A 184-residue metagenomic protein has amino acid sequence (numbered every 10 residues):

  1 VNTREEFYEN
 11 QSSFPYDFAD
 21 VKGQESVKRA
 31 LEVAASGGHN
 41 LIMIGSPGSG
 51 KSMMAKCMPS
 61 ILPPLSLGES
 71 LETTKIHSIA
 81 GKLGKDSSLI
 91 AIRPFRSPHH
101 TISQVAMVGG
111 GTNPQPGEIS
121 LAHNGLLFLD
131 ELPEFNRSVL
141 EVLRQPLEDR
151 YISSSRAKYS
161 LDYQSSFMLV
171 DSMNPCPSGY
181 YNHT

Functional and structural regions predicted by a protein language model:
V1-I42, S49, S155: Peripheral, non-AAA+ core regions of ATP-driven protein-machinery
S36, L41-S87, R144, E148-D149: Walker A/P-loop
G48-S49, I61-P63, H77, P133-F135 (+2 more regions): Conserved nucleotide-binding/hydrolysis micro-motifs of P-loop NTPases
M58, Q115-E118, E131, F135 (+1 more regions): Helical "lid/switch" subdomain of P-loop NTPase nucleotide-binding domains
I61-G109, F167-M168, C176-P177: P-loop NTPase switch/communication element
F95-R96, Q115, S120-N124, S155-N174: AAA+/SF3 P-loop NTPase mechanochemical coupling elements
N124, D130-L132, V142: Walker B catalytic acidic pair
L140-L161: Conserved catalytic/switch belt of AAA+ P-loop NTPases
